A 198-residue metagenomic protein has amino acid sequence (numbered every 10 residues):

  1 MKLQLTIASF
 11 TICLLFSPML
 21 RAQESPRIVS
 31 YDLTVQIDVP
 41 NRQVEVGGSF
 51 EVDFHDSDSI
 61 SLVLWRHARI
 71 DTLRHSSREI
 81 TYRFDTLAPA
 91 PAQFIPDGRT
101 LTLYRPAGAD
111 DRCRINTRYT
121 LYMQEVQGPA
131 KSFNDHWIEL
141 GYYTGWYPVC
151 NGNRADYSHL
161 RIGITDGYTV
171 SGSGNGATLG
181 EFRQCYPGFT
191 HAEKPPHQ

Functional and structural regions predicted by a protein language model:
M1-S25: Bacterial Sec-dependent N-terminal signal peptides
L15, R21-E45, D71: N-terminal, polar/Ser/Thr-rich
Y31-V35, V46-G48, I60, L101 (+2 more regions): Hydrophobic residues positioned within well-ordered beta-strands of beta-sheet architectures
D32-I37, A92, L103-P106, G176: Short amphipathic beta-strand and strand-loop transition segments with alternating hydrophobic
N41-H67: Ligand-binding face of N-terminal immunoglobulin V-set domains in extracellular IgSF glycoproteins
S57-P89, A155-V170: Solvent-exposed beta-hairpin/edge-strand motifs
R83-G108: Aromatic/His-enriched, Gly/Pro-containing loop or helix-boundary segments that lie immediately adjacent to catalytic
R99-A107, R114-H197: Extended, low-hydrophobicity, Ser/Thr/Pro/Gly-biased non-transmembrane segments
